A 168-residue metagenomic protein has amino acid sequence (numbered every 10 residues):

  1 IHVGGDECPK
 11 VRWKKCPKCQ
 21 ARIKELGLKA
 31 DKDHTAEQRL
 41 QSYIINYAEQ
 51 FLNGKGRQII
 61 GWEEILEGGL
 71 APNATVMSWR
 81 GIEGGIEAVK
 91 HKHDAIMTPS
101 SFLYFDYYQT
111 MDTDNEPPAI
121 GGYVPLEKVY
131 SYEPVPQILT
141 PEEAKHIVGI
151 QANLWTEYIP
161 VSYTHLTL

Functional and structural regions predicted by a protein language model:
I1-A71: Active-site neighborhood of glycoside hydrolase catalytic domains
V3, I59-G61, V76-M77, A95-M97 (+1 more regions): Hydrophobic faces of well-ordered beta-strands that scaffold small-molecule active sites in alpha/beta enzyme cores
D6-C8, E64-L66, W79-G81, S100-F102 (+1 more regions): Active-site beta-loop-alpha junctions enriched in small/polar residues
H34-S42, A74-S78, T140, P160: Hydrophobic alpha-helical scaffolding
E64-H91, Y104-N115: Substrate-binding cleft/loops of secretory-pathway carbohydrate-active enzymes
F102, Q109-I147: Flexible, solvent-exposed loop/hinge segments that line or gate ligand/substrate-binding clefts
A144-K145, A152-N153, Y158-Y163: Active-site-adjacent mobile loop/cap segments within catalytic or ligand-binding domains
T164-L168: Conserved small/polar residues in nucleotide/adenosyl-binding loops
